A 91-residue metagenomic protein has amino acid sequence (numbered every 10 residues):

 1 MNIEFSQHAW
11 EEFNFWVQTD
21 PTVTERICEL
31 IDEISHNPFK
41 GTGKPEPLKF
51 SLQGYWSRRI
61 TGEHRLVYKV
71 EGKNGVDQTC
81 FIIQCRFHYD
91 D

Functional and structural regions predicted by a protein language model:
N2, F15-T24, R59-R65, K69-D91: Enriched for short, Lys/Arg-rich terminal
E11, E25, E29-D32: Generic recognition of well-ordered alpha-helical segments within structured catalytic/regulatory domains
E29, K49-L52, Y68-G72: Short alpha-helical linear motifs
I31, S35-N37, R86-D91: A short, hydrophobic secondary-structure junction motif
D32-R58: A short, surface-exposed loop/turn module that caps and links secondary-structure elements
